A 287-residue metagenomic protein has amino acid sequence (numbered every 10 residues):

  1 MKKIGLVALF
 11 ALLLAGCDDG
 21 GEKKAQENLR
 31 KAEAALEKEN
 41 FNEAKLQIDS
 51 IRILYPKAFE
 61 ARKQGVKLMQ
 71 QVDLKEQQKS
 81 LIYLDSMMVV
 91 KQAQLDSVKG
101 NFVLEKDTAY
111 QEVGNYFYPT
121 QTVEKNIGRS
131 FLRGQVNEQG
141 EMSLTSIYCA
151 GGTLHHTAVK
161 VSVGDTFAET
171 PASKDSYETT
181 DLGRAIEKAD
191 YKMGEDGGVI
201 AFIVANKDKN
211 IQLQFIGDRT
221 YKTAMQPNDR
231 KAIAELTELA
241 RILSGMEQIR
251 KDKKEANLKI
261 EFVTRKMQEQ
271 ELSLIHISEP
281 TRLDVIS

Functional and structural regions predicted by a protein language model:
L14-G16: C-terminal motif of bacterial Sec signal peptides marking the signal peptidase cleavage site
D18-K31: Bacterial Sec signal peptide processing site at the extreme N-terminus
L29, L36-E37: Hydrophobic/aromatic side-chain positions at a characteristic register within alpha-helices of tetratricopeptide repeats
F41-N42: TPR-repeat structural position
I48-K75: Short, charge-rich amphipathic alpha-helical segments embedded in non-transmembrane helical bundles/solenoids
M69-D96: Alpha-helical linker/edge segments of TPR/alpha-solenoid repeat scaffolds and analogous pre-/post-domain helices
R184-D190, D208-L274: Internal interaction segment
I275-S287: Single conserved hydrophobic/aromatic residue that forms the stacking wall/gate of nucleotide- or nucleobase-binding
